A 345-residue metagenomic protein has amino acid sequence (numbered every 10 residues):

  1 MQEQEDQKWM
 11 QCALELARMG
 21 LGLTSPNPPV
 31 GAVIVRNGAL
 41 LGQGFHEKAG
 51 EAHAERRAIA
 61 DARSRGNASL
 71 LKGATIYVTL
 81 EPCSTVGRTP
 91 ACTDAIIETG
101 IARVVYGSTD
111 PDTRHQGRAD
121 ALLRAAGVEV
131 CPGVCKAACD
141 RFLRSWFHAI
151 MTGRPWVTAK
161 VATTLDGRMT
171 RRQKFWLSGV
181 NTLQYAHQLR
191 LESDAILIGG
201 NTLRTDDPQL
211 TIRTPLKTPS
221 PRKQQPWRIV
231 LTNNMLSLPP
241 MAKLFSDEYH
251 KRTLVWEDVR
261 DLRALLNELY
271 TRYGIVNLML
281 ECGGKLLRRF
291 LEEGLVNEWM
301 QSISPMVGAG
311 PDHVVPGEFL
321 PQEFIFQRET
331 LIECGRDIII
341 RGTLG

Functional and structural regions predicted by a protein language model:
Q2-P28, Q43, G66, L70 (+2 more regions): Enzymes that bind and transform nitrogen-containing heteroaromatic metabolites
L23-P26, E51, D120, V134-A162 (+1 more regions): Proteins enriched for Cys/Gly/acidic motifs involved in redox and nucleic-acid/cofactor modification
T24-G38: N-terminal glycine-rich anion-binding loops that anchor highly charged ligand groups
V33, T75, T158-A162: Residues embedded in well-ordered beta-strands
R36-A138, R289-L291: Zn2+-dependent cytidine deaminase-like catalytic core
T113-R114, D140, L238, G308: Generic structural signal for helix capping and beta-alpha/helix-loop junctions
A119-A121, S145-H148, I212-T214, V315: Short low-complexity, flexible loop/linker segments enriched in glycine and/or proline with clustered acidic
R124-E129, W146-W156, L216-S220: Short, structured secondary-structure boundary patches
